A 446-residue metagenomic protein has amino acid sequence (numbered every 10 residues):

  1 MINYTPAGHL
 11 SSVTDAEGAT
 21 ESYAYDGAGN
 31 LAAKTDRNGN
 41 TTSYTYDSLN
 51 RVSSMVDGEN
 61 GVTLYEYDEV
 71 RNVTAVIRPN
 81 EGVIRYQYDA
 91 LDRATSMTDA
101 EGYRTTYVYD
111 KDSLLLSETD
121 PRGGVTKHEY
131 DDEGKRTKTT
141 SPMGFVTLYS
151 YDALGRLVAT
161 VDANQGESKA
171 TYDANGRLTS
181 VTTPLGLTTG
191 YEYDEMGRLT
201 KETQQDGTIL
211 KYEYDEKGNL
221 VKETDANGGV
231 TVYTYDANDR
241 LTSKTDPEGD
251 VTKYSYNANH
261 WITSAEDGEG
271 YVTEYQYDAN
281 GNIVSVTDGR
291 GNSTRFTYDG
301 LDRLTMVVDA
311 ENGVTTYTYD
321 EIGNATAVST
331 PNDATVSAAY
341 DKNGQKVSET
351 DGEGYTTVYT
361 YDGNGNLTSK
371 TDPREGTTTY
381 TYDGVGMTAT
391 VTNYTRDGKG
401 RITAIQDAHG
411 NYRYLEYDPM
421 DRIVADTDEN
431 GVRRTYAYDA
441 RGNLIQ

Functional and structural regions predicted by a protein language model:
M1-D15, A19-D36, N40-D57, G61-R78 (+17 more regions): Beta-strand elements of repeat-based all-beta scaffolds
